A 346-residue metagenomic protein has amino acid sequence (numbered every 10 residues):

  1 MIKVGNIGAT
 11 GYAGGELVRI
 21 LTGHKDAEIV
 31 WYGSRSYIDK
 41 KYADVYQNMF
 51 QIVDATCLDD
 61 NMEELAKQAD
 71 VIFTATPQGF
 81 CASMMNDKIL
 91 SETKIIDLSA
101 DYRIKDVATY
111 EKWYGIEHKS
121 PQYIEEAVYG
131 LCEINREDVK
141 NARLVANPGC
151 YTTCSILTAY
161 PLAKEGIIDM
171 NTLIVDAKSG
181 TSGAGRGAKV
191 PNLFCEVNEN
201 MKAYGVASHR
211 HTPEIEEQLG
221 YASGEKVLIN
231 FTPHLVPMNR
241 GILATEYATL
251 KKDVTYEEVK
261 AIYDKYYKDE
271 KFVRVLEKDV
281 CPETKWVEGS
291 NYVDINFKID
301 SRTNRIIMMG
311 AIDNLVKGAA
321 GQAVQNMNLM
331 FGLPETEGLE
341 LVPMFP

Functional and structural regions predicted by a protein language model:
M1-E199, Y204-V206, K298-S301, V342-P346: N-terminal Rossmann-like NAD(P) cofactor-binding subdomain of oxidoreductases, focused on the glycine-rich
Y12, E126, T153-L157, V206-E214 (+5 more regions): Conserved active-site and cofactor/substrate-binding residues in soluble primary-metabolism enzymes
V18, I156-A163, T212-E216, D264 (+2 more regions): Predominant activation on well-ordered alpha-helical scaffold segments within soluble catalytic domains
T22-D26, K164-I168, H209, E217-G224 (+4 more regions): Generic secondary-structure signature for well-ordered alpha-helical cores
A142, E199-M201, G241-T245, R305-I307: Short, solvent-exposed beta-strand edge segments and adjacent coil->beta transition regions
A203-A207, L235-V236, T284-V287: Short Gly/Pro-enriched turn/cap motifs at secondary-structure boundaries
H211-F231, L235-N239, L243-T245: Oxyanion-binding "anion nests"
A244-P346: C-terminal active-site/capping subdomain that shapes the small-molecule cofactor and substrate pocket of enzyme
